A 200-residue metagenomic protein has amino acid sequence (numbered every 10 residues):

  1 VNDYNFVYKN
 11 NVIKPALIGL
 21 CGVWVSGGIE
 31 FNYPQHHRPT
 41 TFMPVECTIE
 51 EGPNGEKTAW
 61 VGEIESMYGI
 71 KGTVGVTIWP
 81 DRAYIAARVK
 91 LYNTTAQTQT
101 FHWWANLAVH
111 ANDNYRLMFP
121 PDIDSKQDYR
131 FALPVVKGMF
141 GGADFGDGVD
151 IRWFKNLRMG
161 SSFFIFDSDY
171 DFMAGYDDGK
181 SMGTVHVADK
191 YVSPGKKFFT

Functional and structural regions predicted by a protein language model:
V1-S26, Q35: Solvent-exposed N-terminal domain segments of exported/luminal and surface proteins
V1-V12, A83, T94-T200: A contiguous, surface-exposed recognition patch within enzymatic or periplasmic domains that forms
W24-Y84, P194-T200: Extended, loop-rich substrate-binding clefts of extracytoplasmic carbohydrate-active enzymes
